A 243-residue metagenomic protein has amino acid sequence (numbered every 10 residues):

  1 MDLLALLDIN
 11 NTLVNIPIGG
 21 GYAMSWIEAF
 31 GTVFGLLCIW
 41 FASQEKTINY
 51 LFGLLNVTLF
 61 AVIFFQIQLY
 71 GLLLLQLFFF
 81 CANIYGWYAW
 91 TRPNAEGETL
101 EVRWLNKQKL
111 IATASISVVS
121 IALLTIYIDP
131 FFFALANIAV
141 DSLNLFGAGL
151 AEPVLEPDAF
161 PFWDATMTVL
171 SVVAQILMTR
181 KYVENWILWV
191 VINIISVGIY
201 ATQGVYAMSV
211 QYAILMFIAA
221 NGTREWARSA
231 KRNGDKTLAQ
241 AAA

Functional and structural regions predicted by a protein language model:
D2-E45, W90-N94, E101-A243: Polytopic alpha-helical membrane-helix bundles and their juxtamembrane interface segments in multi-pass membrane
F30, L51, Q76-I84, T166-V172: Core segments of alpha-helical transmembrane spans in multipass integral membrane proteins
G35-F64: Long, highly hydrophobic alpha-helical transmembrane signal-anchor segments
L51-L55, G71-F78, I187-V191, S209-Q211: Hydrophobic alpha-helical membrane segments of integral membrane proteins
L54-W104: Hydrophobic/aromatic-rich structural module bridging two neighboring secondary-structure elements via a short loop
